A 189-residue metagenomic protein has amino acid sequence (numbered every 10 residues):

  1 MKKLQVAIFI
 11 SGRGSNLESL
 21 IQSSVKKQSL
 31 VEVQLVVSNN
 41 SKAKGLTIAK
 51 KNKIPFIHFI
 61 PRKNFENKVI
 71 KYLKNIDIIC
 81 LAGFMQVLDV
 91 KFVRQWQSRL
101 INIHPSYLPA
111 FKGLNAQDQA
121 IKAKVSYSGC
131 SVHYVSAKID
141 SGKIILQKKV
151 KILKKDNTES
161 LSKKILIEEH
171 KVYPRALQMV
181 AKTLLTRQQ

Functional and structural regions predicted by a protein language model:
M1-Q189: One-carbon transfer enzymes
